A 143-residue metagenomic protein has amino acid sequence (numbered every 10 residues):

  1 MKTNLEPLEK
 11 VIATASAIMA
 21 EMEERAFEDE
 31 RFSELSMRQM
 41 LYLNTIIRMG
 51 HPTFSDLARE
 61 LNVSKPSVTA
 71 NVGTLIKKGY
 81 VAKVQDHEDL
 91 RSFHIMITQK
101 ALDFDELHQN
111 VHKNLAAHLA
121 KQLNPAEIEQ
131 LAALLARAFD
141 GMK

Functional and structural regions predicted by a protein language model:
M1-S33: N-terminal leader segment of winged-helix/HTH proteins
L5, E9-I12, Q109-K143: Terminal interaction helix/tail motif
M19-M22, A26, V68, G79 (+3 more regions): Hydrophobic recognition helices of helix-based DNA-binding modules
E23-R31, D86, A120, K143: Short, flexible helix-adjacent loops and helix caps
E24-S64: N-terminal helix-turn-helix DNA-binding core of bacterial DNA-binding proteins
F54-S55, P66, G73, F93: Residues within helix-turn-helix
N71-T74, L134: Residues within the DNA-recognition helix of helix-turn-helix
G73-E129: Charged, amphipathic alpha-helical coiled-coil/dimerization segments
